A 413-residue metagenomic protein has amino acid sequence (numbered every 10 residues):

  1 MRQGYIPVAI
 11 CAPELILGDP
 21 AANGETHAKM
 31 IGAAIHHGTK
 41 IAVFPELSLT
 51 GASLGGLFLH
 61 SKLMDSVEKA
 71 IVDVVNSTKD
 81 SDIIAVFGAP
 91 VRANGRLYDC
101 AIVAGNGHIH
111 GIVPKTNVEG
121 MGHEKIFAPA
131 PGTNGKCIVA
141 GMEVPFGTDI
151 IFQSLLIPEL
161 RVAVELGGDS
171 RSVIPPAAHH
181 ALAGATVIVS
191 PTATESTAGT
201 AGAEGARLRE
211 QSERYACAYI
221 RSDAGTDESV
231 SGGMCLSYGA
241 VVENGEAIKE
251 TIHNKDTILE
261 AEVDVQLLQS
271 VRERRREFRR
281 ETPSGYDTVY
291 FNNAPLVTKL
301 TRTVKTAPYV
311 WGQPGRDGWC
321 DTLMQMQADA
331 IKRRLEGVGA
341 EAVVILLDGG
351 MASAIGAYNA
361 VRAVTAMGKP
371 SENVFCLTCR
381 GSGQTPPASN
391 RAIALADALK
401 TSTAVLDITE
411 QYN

Functional and structural regions predicted by a protein language model:
M1-L346, A357-N373, G383, P387 (+2 more regions): Enzyme catalytic cores with a strong preference for nitrogen-chemistry domains
G56, Y412-N413: Conserved, charged catalytic cores of large soluble enzymes
G349: Walker A/P-loop nucleotide-binding motif
S353: Catalytic nucleophile loop
V374-C379, I393: Short beta-alpha connecting loops at secondary-structure transitions that line or flank enzyme active sites
G381-G383, E410: Helix N-cap at the beta1-alpha1 junction of Rossmann-like dinucleotide-binding domains, i.e., the first residues
R391, T401-S402, L406-Y412: P-loop NTPase catalytic core
